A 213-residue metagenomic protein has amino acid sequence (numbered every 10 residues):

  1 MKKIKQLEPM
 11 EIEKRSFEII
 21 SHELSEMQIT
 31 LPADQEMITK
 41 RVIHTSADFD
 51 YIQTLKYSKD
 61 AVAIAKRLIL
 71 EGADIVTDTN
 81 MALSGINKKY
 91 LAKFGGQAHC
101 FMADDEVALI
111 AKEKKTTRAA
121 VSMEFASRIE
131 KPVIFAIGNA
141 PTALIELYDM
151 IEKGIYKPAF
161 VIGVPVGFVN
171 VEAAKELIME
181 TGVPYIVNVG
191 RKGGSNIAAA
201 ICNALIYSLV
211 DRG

Functional and structural regions predicted by a protein language model:
M1-P32: Charged, compositionally biased N-terminal leader segments and the immediate start of the first structured element
I29-H44: N-terminal glycine-rich anion-binding loops that anchor highly charged ligand groups
L31, R67-I69, Y90-A92, F125-E130 (+4 more regions): Solvent-exposed alpha-helices and their adjacent loops that cap or buttress functional pockets in soluble metabolic
T45-Q53, A108-I110, F160: Short, basic, glycine/proline-bearing loop/turn elements
Q53-L68: A short, well-structured juxtamembrane/interface segment
D78, I162-G163, I201: Buried hydrophobic positions in well-ordered alpha/beta secondary-structure cores of metabolic enzymes
T79-I151, P158-A159, G167: Conserved mixed alpha/beta catalytic, RNA-binding, or beta-rich assembly cores of soluble enzyme, regulatory
V169-G213: C-terminal functional extensions of proteins
